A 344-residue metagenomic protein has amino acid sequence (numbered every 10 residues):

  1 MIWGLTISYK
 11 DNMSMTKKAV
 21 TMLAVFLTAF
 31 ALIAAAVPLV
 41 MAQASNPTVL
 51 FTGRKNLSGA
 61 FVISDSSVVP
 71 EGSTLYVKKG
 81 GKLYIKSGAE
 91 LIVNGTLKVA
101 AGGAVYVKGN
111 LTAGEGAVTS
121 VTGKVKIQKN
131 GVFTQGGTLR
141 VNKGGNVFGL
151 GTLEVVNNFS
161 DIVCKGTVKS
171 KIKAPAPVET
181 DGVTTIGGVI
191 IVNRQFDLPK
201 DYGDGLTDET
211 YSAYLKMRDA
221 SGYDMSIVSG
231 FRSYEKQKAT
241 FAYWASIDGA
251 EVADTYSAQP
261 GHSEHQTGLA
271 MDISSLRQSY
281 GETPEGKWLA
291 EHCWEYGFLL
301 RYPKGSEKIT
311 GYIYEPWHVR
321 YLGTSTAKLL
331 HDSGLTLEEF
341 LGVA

Functional and structural regions predicted by a protein language model:
M1-S14: Short, Lys/Arg-enriched N-terminal segments with co-localized hydrophobic residues within the first ~10-30 amino acids
I2, D161, L198-K200: Short, surface-exposed beta-strand/loop "edge" segments at domain boundaries and coil↔beta transitions
M13-F26: Bacterial N-terminal signal peptides that target proteins for export
A24-A35: Bacterial N-terminal signal peptides
I33-P47: Sec-dependent signal peptide cleavage junction
A44-A174: Extracellular beta-strand-rich, repetitive "passenger/adhesive" scaffolds that bind or process carbohydrates
P175-A344: Extracytoplasmic cell-surface/polysaccharide-interacting catalytic and binding patches
